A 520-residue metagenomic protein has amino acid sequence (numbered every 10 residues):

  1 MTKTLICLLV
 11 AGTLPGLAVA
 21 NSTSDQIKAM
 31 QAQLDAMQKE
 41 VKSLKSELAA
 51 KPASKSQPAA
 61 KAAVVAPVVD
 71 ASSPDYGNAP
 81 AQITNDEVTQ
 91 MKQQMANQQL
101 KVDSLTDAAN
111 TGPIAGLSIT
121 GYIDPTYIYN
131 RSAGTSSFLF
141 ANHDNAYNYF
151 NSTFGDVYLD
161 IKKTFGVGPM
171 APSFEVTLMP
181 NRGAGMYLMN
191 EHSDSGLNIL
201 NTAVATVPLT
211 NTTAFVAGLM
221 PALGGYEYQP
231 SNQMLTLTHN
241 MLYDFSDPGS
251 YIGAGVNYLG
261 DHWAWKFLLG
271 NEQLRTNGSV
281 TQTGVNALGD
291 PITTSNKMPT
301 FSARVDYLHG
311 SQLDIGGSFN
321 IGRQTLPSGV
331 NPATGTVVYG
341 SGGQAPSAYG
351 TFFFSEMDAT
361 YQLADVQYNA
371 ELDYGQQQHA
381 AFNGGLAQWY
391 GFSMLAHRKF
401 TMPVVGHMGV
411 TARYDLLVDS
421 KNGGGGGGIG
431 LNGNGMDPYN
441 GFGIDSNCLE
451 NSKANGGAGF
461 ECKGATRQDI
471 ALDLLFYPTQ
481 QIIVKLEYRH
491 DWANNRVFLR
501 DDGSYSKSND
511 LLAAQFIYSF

Functional and structural regions predicted by a protein language model:
M1-V19: Gram-negative bacterial Sec-dependent N-terminal signal peptides
G12, V19-G134, F442-G457, F520: N-terminal periplasmic/intermembrane-space "pro-region" immediately following the signal or transit peptide
D75, H143-A146, S193, L313-F520: Outer-membrane beta-barrel pore domains
I114, T164-G168, T210-T212, G260-W263 (+5 more regions): Outer-membrane beta-barrel channels and translocator barrels
G121, P125, V157-K163, T202-V207 (+8 more regions): Residues on the lipid-exposed face of transmembrane beta-strands in outer-membrane beta-barrel proteins
N130, T135-Y149, G183-T202, T210-Y307 (+2 more regions): Surface-exposed coil loops of outer-membrane beta-barrel proteins
N148-V157, G196-N201, P248-I252, L259-D261 (+5 more regions): Residues that define the transmembrane beta-barrel architecture of outer-membrane proteins
V157-G183, L259, W263-W265, F354 (+2 more regions): Surface-exposed extracellular loop regions of Gram-negative outer-membrane beta-barrel proteins
